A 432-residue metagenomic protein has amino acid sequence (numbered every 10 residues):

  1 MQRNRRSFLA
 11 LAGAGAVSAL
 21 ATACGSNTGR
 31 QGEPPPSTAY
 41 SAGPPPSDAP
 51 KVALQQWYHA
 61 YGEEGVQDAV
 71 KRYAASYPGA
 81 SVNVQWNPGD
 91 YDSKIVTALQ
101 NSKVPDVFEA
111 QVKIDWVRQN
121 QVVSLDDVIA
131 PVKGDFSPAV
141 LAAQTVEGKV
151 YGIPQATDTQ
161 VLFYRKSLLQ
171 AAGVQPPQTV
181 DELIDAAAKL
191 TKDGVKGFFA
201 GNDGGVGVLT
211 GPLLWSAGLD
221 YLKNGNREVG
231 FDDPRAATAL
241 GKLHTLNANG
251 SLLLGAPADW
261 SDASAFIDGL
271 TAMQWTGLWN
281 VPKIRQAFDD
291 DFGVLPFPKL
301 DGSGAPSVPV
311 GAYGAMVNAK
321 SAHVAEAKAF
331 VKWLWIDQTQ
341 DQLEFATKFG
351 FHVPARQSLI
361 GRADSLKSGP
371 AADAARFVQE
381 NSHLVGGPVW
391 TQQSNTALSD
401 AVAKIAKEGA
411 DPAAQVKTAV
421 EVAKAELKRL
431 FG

Functional and structural regions predicted by a protein language model:
M1-A16: N-terminal secretory signal peptides and thylakoid transit peptides that target proteins across membranes
C24-P34: Bacterial lipoprotein signal-peptidase II cleavage site
Y40-P44, Q111-V161, I184, G293-L295 (+1 more regions): Hinge/lid segment of periplasmic solute-binding proteins
P44-A49, D126-P138, F198, L219-T238 (+4 more regions): Short, solvent-exposed loop/beta-turn-alpha elements that line the ligand-binding surface or hinge of extracytoplasmic
D48, K113, N280-D290, L300-D400 (+1 more regions): C-terminal lobe and pocket-closing loops of periplasmic/extracytoplasmic Venus-flytrap solute-binding proteins
R72-F136, A171-Q178, A265, A272-M273 (+2 more regions): Extracytoplasmic "Venus flytrap"/periplasmic binding protein-like
V117-Q121, V140-Q175, N202-G225, P309-V317 (+1 more regions): Periplasmic solute-binding protein
A187-K189, E228-G255: Glycine-centered hinge/linker elements that transmit conformational signals in sensory and ligand-binding systems
